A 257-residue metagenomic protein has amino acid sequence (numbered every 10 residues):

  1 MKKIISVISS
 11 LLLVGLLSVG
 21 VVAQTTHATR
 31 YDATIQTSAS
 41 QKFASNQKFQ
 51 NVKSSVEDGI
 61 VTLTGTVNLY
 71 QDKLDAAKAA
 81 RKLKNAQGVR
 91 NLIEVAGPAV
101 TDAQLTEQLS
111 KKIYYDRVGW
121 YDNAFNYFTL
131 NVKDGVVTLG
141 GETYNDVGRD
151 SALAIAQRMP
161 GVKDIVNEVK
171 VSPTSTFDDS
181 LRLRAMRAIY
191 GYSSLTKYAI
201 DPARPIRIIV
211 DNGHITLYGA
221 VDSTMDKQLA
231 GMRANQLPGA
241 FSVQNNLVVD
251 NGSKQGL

Functional and structural regions predicted by a protein language model:
K2-L257: N-terminal targeting leaders
